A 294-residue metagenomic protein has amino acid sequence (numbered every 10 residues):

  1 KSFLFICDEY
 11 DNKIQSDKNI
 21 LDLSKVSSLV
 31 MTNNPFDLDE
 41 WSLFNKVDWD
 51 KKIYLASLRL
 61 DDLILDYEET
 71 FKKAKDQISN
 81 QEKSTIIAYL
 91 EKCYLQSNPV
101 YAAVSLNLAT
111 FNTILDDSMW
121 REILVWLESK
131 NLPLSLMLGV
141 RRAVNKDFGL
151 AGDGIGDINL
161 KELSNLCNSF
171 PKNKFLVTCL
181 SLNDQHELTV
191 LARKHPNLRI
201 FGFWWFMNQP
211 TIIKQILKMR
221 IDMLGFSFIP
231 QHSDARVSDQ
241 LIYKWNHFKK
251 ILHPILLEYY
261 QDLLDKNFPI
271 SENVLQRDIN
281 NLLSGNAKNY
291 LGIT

Functional and structural regions predicted by a protein language model:
K1-F3, N19-F36, K52-D61, V100-V104: Divalent metal-dependent hydrolysis catalytic cores, especially in the metallo-beta-lactamase
F3-Q15, E82-T85: Short linear interaction motifs
L4-F5, F226-S227, Y243-T294: Mid-to-C-terminal alpha-helical segments outside catalytic/metal-binding sites
D17-I20, S42-V47, K73-V177, N183-L198 (+2 more regions): Histidine/acidic residue-rich metal-binding segments in metalloenzymes
L29, M137, D234, A287: Conserved, mostly hydrophobic/aromatic
P35, L60-D62, L106-T110, V140-V144 (+3 more regions): Active-site-proximal loop/turn and secondary-structure-junction residues that shape catalytic pockets, frequently
S181-Q185, N197, F203-K218, N267-T294: C-terminal helical cap
W204-F248: Active-site/pore-lining binding-face segments in mid-to-C-terminal subdomains
